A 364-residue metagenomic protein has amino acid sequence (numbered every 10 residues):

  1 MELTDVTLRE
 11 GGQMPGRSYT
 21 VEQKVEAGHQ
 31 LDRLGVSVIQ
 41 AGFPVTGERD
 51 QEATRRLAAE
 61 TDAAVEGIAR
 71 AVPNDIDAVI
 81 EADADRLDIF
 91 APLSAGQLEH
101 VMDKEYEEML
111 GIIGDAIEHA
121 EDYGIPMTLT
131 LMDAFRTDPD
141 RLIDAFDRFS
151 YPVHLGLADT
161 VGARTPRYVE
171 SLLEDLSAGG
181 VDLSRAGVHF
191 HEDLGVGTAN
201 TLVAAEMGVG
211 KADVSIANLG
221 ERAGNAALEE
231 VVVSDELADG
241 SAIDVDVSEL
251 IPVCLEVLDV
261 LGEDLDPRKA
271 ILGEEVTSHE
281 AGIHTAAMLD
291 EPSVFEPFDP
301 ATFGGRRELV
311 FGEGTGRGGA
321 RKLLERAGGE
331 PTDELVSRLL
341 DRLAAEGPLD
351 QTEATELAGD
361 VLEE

Functional and structural regions predicted by a protein language model:
M1-A71: N-terminal capping/small domains of soluble enzymes
L3, R17-V38, P73-E99, G111-S184 (+1 more regions): Alpha/beta enzyme core
T7, D244-E364: A mid-to-C-terminal "edge-of-domain" accessory segment
R9, P44-T46, I68-V72, P92-S94 (+4 more regions): Active-site beta-loop-alpha junctions enriched in small/polar residues
D62-V65, P92-G111, E236-I243: Glycine-rich tight-turn/loop motif centered on a GG-T
V65, G162-A163, F190-L194, E221 (+4 more regions): Hydrophobic alpha-helical scaffolding
E66, H154-G156, K211-V214: Short hydrophobic alpha-helical runs that function as membrane-insertion/retention elements
R167-A286: Catalytic alpha/beta core domains of metabolic enzymes, predominantly
